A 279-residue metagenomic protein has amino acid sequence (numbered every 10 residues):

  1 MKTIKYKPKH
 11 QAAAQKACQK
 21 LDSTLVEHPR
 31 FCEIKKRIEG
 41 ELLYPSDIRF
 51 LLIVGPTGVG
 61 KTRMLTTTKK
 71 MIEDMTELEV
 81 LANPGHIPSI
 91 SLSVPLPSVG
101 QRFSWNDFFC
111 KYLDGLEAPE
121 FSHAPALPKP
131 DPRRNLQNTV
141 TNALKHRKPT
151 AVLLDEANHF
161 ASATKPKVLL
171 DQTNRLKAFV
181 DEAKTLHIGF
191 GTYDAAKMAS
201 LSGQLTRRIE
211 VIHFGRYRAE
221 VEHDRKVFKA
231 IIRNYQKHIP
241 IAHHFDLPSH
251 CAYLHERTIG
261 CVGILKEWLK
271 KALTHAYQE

Functional and structural regions predicted by a protein language model:
M1-K9, V221-E279: C-terminal alpha-helical "lid" subdomain
M1-R49, D74, L78: A short, basic N-terminal segment
D47-T67: Walker A/P-loop nucleotide-binding motif
G60-H86: P-loop NTPase Walker A phosphate-binding motif
S89-S122: Conserved NTP-binding/hydrolysis module of P-loop NTPases
E117-A143: Central P-loop NTPase core of STAND/AAA+ ATPases
A143, H159-T164, D171-S249: The catalytic "switch" region of P-loop NTPases
